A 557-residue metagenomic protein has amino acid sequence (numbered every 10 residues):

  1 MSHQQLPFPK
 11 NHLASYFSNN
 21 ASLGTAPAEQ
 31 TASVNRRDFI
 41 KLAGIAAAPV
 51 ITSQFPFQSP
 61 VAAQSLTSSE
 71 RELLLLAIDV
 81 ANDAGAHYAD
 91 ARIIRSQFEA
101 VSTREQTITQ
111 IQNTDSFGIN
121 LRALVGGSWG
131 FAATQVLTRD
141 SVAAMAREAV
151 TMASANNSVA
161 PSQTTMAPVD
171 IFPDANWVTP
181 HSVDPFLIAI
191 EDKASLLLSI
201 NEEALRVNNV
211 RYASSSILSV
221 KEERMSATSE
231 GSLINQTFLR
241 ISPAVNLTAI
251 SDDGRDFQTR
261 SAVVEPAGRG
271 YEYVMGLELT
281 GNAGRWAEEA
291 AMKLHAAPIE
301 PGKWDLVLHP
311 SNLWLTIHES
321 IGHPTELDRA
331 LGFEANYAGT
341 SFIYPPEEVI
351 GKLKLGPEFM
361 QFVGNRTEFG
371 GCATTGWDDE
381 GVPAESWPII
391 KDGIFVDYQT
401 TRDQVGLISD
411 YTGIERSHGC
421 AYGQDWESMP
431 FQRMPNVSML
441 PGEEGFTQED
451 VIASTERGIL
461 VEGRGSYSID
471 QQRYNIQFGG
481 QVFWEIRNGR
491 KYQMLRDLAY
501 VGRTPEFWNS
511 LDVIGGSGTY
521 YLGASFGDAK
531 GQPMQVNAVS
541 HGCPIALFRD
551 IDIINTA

Functional and structural regions predicted by a protein language model:
S2-A557: N-terminal small-residue-enriched
